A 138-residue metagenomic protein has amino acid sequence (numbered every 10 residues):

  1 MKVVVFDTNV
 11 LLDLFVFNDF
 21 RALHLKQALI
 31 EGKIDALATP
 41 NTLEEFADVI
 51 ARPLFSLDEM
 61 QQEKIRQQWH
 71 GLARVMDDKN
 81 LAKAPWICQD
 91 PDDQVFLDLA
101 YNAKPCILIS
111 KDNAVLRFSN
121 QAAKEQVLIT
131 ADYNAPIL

Functional and structural regions predicted by a protein language model:
M1-A38: Short, well-structured N-terminal submotif of metal-dependent ribonuclease cores
T8, P40-N41, K111-N113: Short secondary-structure boundary segments
D13-L14, K83-Q89: Short, flexible loop segments at the rims of nucleotide/cofactor-binding pockets, characterized by
L14-F15, V49, F118: Residues that scaffold the ATP/ADP-binding catalytic core of kinase and kinase-like folds
A28-K83: PIN-domain endoribonuclease scaffold, especially VapC-family toxins
D90-I107: Acidic, metal-associated active-site segment
A103-I109, N113-L138: Acidic, PIN/NYN-like endoribonuclease modules and their adjacent C-terminal/linker elements
